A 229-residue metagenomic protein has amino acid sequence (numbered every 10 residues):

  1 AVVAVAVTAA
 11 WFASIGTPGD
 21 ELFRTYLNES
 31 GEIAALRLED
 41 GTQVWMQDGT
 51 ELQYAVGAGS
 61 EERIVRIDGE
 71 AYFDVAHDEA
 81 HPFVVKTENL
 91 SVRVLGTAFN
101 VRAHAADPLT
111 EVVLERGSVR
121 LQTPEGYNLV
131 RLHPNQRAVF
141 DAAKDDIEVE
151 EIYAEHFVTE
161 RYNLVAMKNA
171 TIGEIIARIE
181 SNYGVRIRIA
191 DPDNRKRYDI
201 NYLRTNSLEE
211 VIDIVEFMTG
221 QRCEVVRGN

Functional and structural regions predicted by a protein language model:
A1-N229: A residue-level detector for the "anchor" residue at the start of short, highly conserved motifs
